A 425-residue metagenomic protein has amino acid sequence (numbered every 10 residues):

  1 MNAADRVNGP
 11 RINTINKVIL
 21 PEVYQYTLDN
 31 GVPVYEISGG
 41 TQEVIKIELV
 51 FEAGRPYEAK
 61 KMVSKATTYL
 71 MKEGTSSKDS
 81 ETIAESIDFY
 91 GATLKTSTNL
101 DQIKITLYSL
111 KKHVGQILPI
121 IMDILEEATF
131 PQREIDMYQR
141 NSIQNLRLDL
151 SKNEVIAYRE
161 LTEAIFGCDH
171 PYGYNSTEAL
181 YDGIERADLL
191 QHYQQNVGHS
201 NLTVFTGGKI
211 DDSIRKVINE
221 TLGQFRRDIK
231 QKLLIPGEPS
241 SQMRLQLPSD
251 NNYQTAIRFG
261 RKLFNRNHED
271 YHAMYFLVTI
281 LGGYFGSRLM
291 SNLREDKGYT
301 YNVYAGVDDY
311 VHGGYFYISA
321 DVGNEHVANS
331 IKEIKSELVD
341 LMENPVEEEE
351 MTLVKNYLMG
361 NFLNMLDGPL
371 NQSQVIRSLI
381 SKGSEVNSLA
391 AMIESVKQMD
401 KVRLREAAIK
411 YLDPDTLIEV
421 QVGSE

Functional and structural regions predicted by a protein language model:
M1-E85, L190-N292, I331, T416-E425: His/Glu-rich zincin catalytic helix
M1-V7, T82-K230, N265, E295-E425: Charge-rich, well-structured scaffold segments of protease-associated domains
